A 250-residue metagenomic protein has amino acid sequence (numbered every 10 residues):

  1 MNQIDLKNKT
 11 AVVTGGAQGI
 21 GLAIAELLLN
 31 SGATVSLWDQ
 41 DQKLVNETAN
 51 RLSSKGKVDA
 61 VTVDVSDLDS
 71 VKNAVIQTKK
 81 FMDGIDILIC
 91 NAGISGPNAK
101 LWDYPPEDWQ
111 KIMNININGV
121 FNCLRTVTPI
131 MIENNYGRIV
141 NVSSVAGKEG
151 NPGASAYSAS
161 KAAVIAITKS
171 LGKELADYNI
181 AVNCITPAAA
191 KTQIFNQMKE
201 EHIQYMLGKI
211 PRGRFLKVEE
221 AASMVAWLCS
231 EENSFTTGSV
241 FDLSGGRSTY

Functional and structural regions predicted by a protein language model:
N2-D5, S95-N98, E149, T237-Y250: Short C-terminal tail/terminal secondary-structure segment of NAD(P)H-dependent dehydrogenase/reductase domains
I4-S36: Canonical Rossmann dinucleotide-binding motif of NAD(H)/NADP(H)-dependent dehydrogenases/reductases, specifically
M82, L124, I132, Y136 (+2 more regions): C-terminal substrate-recognition "lid" of short-chain dehydrogenase/reductases
A99-L101, D108-Q110, F195, M206: Substrate-binding pocket helix/loop in short-chain dehydrogenase/reductase
L124, S160, T168: Active-site helix of classical SDR
P129, K173-D177, S234: Alpha-helical segment proximal to the catalytic Tyr-Lys
S144: Residue(s) in the substrate-gating loop at a strand-loop-helix junction that position the organic substrate next
